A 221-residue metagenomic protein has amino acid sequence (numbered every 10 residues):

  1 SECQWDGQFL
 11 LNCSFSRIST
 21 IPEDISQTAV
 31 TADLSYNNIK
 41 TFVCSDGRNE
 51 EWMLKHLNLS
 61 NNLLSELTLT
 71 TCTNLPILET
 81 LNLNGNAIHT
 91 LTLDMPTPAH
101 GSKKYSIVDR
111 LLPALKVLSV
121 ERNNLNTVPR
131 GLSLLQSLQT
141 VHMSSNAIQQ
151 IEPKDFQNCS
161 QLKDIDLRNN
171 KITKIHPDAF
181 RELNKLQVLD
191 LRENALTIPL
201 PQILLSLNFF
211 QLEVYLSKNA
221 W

Functional and structural regions predicted by a protein language model:
S1-W221: Extracellular leucine-rich repeat
